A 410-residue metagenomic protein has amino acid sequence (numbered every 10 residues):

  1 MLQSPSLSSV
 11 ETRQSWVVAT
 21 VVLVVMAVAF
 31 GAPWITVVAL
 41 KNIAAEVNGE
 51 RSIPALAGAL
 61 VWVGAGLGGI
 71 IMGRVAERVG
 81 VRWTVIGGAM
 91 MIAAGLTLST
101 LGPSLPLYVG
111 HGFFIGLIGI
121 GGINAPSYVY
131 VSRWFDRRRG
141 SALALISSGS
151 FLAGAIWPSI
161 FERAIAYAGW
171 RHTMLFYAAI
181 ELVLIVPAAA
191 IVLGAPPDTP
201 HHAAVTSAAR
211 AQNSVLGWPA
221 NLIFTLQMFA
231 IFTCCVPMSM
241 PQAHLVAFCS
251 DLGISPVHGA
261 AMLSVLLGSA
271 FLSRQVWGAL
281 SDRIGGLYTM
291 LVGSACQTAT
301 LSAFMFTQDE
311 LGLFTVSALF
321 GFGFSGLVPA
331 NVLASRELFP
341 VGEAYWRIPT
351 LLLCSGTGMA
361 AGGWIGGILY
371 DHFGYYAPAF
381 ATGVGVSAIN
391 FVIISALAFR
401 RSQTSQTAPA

Functional and structural regions predicted by a protein language model:
V17-R51, G69-M72, W157-P158, P241-V246: Extracytoplasmic
A27, G95, P106-G122, F232 (+1 more regions): Hydrophobic core of transmembrane alpha-helices in multi-pass small-molecule transporters, especially MFS/SLC-type
T36-I43, A220-Q275: Extracytoplasmic gate region of multi-pass secondary transporters
I43-A44, V75-A76, I156-A168, C249-S250 (+2 more regions): Interfacial helix-cap and linker-helix signal at transmembrane-aqueous boundaries of multi-pass secondary transporters
L67-L105, S281: Conserved MFS/SLC helix-loop-helix module at the cytosolic interface between two early adjacent transmembrane helices
G121-F135, G326-F339: Intracellular juxtamembrane helix-capping segments at the cytosolic ends of symmetry-related transmembrane helices
G149-P196: Helix-loop-helix hairpin linking two adjacent transmembrane segments in secondary transporters
H258, S264-V276, S281-A334, L351: C-terminal transmembrane helical hairpin of 12-TM major facilitator-type secondary transporters
